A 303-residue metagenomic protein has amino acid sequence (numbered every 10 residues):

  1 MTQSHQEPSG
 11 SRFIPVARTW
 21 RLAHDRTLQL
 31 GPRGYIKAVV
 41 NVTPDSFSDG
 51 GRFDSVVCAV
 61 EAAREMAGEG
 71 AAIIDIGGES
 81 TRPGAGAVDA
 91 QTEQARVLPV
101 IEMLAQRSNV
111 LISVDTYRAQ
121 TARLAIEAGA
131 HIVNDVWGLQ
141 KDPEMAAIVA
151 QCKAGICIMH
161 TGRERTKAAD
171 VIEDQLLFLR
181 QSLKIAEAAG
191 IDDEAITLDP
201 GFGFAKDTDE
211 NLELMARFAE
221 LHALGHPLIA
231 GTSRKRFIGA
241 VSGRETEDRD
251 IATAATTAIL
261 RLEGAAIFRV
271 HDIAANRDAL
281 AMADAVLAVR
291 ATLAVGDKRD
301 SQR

Functional and structural regions predicted by a protein language model:
T2-Q3, P8-S9, F13-P15, H24 (+7 more regions): Active-site-adjacent loop and "lid" segments of alpha/beta metabolic enzymes
R18, P32-A38, E194, H226: A generic secondary-structure signal marking the coil-to-beta-strand transition
R18-A23, T27-L28: Short acidic-hydrophobic surface loop/beta-edge motif
Q29, G34-V57: N-terminal binding-site loop/beta-alpha segment at the start of enzyme catalytic domains that lines or forms
L30-A38, E65-G77: N-terminal glycine-rich anion-binding loops that anchor highly charged ligand groups
V42, G78-S80: A glycine-centered beta->alpha junction motif in the catalytic cores of kinase/phosphotransferase enzymes
